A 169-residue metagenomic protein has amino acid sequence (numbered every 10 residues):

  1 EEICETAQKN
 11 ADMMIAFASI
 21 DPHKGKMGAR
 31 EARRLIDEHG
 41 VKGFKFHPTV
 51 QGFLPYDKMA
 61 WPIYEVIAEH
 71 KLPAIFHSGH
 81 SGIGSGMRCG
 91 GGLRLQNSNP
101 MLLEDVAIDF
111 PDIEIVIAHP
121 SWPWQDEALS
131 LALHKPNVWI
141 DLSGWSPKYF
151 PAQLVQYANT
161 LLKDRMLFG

Functional and structural regions predicted by a protein language model:
E1-P62, V66, H70, D126 (+1 more regions): Mid-domain alpha/beta scaffold segments of enzyme catalytic cores
K42-G43, Y56-F168: Catalytic pocket-lining loop regions of alpha/beta-barrel enzymes, especially the amidohydrolase/enolase/GH5 lineages
